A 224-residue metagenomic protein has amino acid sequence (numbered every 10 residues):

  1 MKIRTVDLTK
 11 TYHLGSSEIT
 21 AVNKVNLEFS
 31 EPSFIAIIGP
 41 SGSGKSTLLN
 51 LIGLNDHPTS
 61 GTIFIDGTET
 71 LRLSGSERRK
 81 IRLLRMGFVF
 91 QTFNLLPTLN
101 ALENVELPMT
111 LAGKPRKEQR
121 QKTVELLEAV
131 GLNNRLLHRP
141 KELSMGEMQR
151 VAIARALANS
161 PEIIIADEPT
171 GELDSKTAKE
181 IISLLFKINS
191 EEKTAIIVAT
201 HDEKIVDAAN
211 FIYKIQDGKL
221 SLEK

Functional and structural regions predicted by a protein language model:
K2-I215: ABC family nucleotide-binding domain
I212-K224: H-loop (His-switch) and adjacent beta-strand-loop-beta switch element of ABC-type ATPase nucleotide-binding domains
